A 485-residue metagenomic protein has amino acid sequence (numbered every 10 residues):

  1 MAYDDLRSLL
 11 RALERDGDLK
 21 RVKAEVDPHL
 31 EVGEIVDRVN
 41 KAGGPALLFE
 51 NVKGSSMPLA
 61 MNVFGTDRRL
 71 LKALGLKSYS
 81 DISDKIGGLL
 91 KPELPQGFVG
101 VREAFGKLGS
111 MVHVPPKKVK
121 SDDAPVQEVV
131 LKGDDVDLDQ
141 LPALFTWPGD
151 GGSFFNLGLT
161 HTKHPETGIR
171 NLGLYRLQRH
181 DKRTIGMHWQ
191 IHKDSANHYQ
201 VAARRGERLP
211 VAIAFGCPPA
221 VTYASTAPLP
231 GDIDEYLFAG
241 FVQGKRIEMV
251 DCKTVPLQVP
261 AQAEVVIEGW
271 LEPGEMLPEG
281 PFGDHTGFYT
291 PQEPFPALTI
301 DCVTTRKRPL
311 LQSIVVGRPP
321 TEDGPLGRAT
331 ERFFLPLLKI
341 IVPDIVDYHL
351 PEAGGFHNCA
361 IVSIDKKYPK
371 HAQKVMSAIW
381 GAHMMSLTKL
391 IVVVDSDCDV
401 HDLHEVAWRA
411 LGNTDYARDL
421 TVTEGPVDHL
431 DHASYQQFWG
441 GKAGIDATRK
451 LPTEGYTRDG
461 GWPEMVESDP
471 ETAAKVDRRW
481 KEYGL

Functional and structural regions predicted by a protein language model:
M1-F282, T286-A297, D301-L485: Extended, highly charged
